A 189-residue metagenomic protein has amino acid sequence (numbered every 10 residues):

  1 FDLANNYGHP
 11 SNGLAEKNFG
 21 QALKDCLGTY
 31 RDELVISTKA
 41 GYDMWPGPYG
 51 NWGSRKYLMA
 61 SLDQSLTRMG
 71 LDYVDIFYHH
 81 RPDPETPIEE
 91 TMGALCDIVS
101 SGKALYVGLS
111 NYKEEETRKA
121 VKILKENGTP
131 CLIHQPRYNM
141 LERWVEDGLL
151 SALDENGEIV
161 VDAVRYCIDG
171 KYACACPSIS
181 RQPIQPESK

Functional and structural regions predicted by a protein language model:
F1, V74, V107: Glycine-centered flexible beta-alpha turn that most often forms the glycine-rich phosphate-binding loop
D2-V35, P183: N-terminal binding-site loop/beta-alpha segment at the start of enzyme catalytic domains that lines or forms
A22-V35, L66-G70, C96-V99, V121-G128: Acidic (Asp/Glu)-rich catalytic clusters
R31-M44, Q135-R137: A short, structured active-site edge motif that brings together acidic residues
D43-M59, H80-T86: Active-site mouth loops of central-metabolism enzymes
W52-M69, E90-G93, T117-V121: Short, acidic/polar
L66-P87: Active-site groove signature of glycoside hydrolases
P82-K189: Beta/alpha (TIM)-barrel catalytic core signal, keyed to glycine-rich beta->alpha loops juxtaposed to Asp/Glu that bind
